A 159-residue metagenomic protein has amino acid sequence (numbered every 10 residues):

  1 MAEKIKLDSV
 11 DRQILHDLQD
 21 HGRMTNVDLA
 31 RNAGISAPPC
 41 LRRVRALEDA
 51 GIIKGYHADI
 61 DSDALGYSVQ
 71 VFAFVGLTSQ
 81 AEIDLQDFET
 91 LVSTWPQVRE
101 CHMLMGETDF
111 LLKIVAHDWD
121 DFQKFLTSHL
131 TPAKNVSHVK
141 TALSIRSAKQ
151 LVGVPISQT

Functional and structural regions predicted by a protein language model:
M1-T159: A compositional/biophysical signature of low hydrophobicity enriched in polar/charged and small residues
